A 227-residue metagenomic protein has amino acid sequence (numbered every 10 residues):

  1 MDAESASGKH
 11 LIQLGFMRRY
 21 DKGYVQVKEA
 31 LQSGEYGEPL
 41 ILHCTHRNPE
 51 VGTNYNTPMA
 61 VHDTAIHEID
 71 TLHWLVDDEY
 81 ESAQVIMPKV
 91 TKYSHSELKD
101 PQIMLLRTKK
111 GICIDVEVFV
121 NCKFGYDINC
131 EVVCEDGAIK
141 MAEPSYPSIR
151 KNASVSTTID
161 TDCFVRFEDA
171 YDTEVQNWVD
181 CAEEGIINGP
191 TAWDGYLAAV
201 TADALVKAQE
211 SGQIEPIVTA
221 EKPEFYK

Functional and structural regions predicted by a protein language model:
M1-V51: A contiguous active-site-proximal alpha/beta segment in oxidoreductase catalytic domains
L11, D180-K227: C-terminal helix-rich "cap/oligomerization" subdomain common to oxidoreductases
G15-G23, H46-Y80, K99, T108 (+1 more regions): Mid-domain beta-loop-alpha active-site segment that forms a flexible, acidic cofactor/metal-binding surface
N56-H62, T161-D169: A short glycine-threonine-serine/GTX helix/turn-capping micro-motif
D63, I69-Y146, D172-I186, A220-K227: Contiguous beta-strand/loop segments that form the cofactor/metal-binding neighborhood of enzyme cores
G111-C113, A138, S156-D160, I214: Short, mixed charged/polar active-site loops that provide acid/base catalysis or chelate metal/phosphate cofactors
C163-Q176, P190: Active-site loop of classical SDR/Rossmann-like NAD(P)-dependent oxidoreductases, centered on the catalytic Tyr-X3-Lys
